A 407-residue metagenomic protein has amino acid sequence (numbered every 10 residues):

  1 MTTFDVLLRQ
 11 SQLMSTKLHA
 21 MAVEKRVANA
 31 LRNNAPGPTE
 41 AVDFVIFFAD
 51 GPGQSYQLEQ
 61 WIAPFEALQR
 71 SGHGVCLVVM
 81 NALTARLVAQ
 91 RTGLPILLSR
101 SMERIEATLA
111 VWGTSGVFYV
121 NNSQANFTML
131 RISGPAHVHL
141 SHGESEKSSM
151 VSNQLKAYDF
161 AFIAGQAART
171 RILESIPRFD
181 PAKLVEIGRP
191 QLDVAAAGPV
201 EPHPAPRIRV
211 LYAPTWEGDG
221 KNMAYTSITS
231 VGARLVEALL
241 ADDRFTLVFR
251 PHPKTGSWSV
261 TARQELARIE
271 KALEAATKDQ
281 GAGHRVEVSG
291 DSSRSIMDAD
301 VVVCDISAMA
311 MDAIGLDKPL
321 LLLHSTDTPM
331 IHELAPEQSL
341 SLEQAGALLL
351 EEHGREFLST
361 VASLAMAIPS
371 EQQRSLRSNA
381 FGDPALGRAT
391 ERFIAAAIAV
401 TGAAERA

Functional and structural regions predicted by a protein language model:
T2-A30, A157-S230: A nucleotide-sugar donor-handling region in carbohydrate enzymes
L13, K17, R26-P52: Nucleotide-activated donor-dependent transferases that construct or modify glycoconjugates
A49-S55, E59, A63-V194: Active-site and donor-binding regions of nucleotide-sugar-utilizing enzymes
G53-Q69, H73, L192-K271, G382-E391 (+1 more regions): Conserved catalytic-core segment of nucleotide-activated headgroup transferases in glycan assembly
I96-M102, V185-G188, G283-S289, E343-T360: Short acidic-hydrophobic, aromatic-tinged amphipathic segments that line or gate anion-handling sites
T108-A110, Q154, H203, R294-S295 (+1 more regions): Structural alpha-helical scaffold elements that stabilize or flank donor/cofactor-binding regions in carbohydrate
A262-S307, M311: Donor nucleotide-activated moiety binding/catalytic core segment of transferases that use nucleotide-activated donors
A308-F381: Catalytic binding pocket for nucleotide-activated donors in carbohydrate/polymer assembly enzymes
